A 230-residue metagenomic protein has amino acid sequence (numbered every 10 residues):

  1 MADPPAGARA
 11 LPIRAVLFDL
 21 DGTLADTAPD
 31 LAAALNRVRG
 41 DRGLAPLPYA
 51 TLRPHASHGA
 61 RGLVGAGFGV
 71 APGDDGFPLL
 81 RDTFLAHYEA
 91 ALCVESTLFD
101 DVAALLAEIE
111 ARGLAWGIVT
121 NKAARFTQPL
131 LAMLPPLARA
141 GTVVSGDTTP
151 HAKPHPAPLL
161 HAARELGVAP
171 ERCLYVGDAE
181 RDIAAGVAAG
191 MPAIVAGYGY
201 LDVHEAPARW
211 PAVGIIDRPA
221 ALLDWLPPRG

Functional and structural regions predicted by a protein language model:
A2-P4, R9-A104, R112, A123-R125 (+1 more regions): N-terminal helical cap/lid subdomain that shapes the substrate entry/recognition surface in HAD-like hydrolases
A2-R14, A50, A124, Q128-G230: Asp-based, Mg2+/Mn2+-dependent phosphohydrolase catalytic module
L17-D19, V119, V176: Generic enzyme active-site microenvironment
T23-L24, C93-V94, W116, D147-T148 (+1 more regions): A generic structural signal for short
D26, I118-T120, V195: Hydrophobic residues in well-ordered beta-strands that form the structural core
A45, A115, P192: Residue-level detector of anion-binding/catalytic polar loops
